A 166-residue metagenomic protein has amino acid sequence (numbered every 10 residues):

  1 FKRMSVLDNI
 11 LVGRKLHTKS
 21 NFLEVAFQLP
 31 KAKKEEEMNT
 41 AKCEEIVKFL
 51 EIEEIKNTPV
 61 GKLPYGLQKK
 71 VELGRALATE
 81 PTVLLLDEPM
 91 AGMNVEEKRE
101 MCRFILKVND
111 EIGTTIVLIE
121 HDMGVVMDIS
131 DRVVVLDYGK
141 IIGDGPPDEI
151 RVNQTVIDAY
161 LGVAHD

Functional and structural regions predicted by a protein language model:
F1-D166: Glycine-rich phosphate-binding loops of nucleotide-dependent enzymes
